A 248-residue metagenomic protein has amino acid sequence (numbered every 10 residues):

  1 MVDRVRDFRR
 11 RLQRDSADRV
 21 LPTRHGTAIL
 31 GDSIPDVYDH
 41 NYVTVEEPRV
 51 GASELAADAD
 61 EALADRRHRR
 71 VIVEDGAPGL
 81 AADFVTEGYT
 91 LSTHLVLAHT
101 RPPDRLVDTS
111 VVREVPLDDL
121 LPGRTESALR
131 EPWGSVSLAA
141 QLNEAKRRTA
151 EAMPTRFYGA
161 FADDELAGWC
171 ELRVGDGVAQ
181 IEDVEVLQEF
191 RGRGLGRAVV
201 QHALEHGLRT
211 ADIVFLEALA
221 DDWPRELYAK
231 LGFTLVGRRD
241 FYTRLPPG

Functional and structural regions predicted by a protein language model:
M1-R66, A77: N-terminal charged segments
M1-R9, Y42-T44, P48-V50, L95-V96 (+5 more regions): Short amphipathic alpha-helix that is part of the acyltransferase structural core
Q13-R19, D65-H68, S92-T93, R148-G159 (+1 more regions): A short helix-loop-beta-strand connector motif used in the catalytic cores of GNAT acetyltransferases and, in some
R24-G31, S92-V96, G159, E165-V174 (+2 more regions): Conserved beta-strand in the GNAT
P48-P122, W133, D240-R244: Acyl-donor-binding surface of acyltransferase catalytic domains
A52-D60, D183-Q188, G192-H206, E226-K230: Conserved acetyl-CoA-binding loop-helix of GNAT-fold acetyltransferases
A64-D75, G207-L219: Conserved GNAT acetyl-CoA-binding A-motif
A77-L91, R197, A220-R238: Conserved active-site alpha-helix within GNAT-family acetyltransferase domains
